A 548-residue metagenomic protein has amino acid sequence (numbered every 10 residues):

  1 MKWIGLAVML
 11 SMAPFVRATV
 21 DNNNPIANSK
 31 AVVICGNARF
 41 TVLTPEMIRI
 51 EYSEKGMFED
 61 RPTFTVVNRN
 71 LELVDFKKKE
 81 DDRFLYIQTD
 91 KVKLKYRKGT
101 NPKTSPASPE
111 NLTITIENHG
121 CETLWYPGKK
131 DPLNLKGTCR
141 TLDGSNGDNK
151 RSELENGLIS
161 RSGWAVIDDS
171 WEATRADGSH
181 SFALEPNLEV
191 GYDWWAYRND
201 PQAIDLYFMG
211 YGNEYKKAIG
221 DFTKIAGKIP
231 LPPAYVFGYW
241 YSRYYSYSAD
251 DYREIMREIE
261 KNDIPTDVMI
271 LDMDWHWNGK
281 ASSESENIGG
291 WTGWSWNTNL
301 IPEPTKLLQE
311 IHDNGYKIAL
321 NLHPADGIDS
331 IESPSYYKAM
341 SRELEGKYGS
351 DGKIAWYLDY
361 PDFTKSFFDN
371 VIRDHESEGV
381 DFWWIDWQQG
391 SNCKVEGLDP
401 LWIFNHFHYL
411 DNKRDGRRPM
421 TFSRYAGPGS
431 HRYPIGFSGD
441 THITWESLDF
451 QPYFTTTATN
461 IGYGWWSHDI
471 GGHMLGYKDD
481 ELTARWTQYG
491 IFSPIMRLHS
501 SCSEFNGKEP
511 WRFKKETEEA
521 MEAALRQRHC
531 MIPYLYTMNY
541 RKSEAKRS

Functional and structural regions predicted by a protein language model:
M1-N23: Bacterial Sec-dependent N-terminal signal peptides
N22-P25, V33-I34, V42, E258 (+3 more regions): Carbohydrate-binding surfaces of carbohydrate-active enzymes
P25-A27, V33-G36, E72-V74, E80-D82 (+8 more regions): Short alpha-helical segments and helix-capping/turn motifs at coil-helix boundaries
S29-E51: Mature N-terminal segment immediately following signal peptide/propeptide cleavage in secreted/periplasmic
L43-D82: A low-complexity, Ser/Thr/Gly/Pro-enriched, surface-exposed linker/loop concept that marks segments flanking
K79-P233, R243-Y244, A249, M256-K261: Catalytic and substrate-binding clefts that recognize carbohydrates or anionic sugar/phosphate headgroups
K91, G157, I259, I311 (+3 more regions): Conserved, mostly hydrophobic/aromatic
E117, W125, P265-M521: Aromatic- and carboxylate-enriched substrate-binding clefts and catalytic-loop regions of carbohydrate-active enzymes
